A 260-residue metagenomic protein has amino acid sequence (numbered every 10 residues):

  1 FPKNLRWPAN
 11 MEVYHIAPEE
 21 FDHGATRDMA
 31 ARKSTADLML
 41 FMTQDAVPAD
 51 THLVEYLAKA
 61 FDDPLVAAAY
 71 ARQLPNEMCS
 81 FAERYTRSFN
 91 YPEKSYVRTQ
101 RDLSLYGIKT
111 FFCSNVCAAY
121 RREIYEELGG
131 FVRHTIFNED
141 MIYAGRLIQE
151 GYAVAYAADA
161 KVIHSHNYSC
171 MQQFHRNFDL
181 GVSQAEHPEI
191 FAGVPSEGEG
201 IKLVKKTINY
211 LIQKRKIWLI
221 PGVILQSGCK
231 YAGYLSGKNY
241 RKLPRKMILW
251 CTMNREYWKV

Functional and structural regions predicted by a protein language model:
F1-P18: Acidic donor-binding segment of Leloir-type glycosyltransferases
A17-S34: Glycine-rich, basic loop-to-helix element that forms the pyrophosphate-binding segment of sugar-nucleotide handling
T35-A36, S114-L128: Conserved nucleotide-sugar donor-binding and metal-coordinating catalytic region shared by glycosyltransferases
M39: Short aromatic/hydrophobic "clamp" motif used to bind/position activated sugar donors
V47, T51-R84: Conserved donor NDP-sugar-binding/catalytic core segment of glycosyltransferases
Q100-Y120, I136: A recurrent flexible, glycine/aromatic-enriched loop bordering the glycosyltransferase active site that acts as
I136-Y143: Acidic donor-binding loop at a coil-to-helix junction in glycosyltransferase catalytic cores that engages
V154, A160-G233: Active-site-adjacent helix/loop segment of glycosyltransferases that harbors family-specific signature motifs
